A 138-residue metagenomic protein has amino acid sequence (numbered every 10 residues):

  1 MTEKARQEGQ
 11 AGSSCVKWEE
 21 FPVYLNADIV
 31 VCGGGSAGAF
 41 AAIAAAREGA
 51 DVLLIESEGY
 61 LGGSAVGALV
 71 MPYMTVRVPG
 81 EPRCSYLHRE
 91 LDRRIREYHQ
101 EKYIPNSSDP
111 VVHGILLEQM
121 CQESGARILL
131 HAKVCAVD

Functional and structural regions predicted by a protein language model:
T2-A11, W18, N26, A44 (+2 more regions): Conserved N-terminal/central alpha/beta ligand/cofactor-binding core
G33-S36: Glycine-rich Rossmann-fold phosphate-binding loop(s) that bind the pyrophosphate of adenine dinucleotide cofactors
